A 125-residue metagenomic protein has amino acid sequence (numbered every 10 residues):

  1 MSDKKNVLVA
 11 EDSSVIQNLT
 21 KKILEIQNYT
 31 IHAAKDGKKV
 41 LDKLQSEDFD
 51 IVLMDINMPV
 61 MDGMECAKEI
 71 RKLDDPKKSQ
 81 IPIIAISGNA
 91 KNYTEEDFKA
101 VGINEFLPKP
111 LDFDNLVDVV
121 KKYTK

Functional and structural regions predicted by a protein language model:
E11: Conserved acidic carboxylate
N18-I26: Charged docking surfaces used in two-component/phosphorelay signaling
A33-D42, G63-C66: Helix N-cap/capping motif at the beta->alpha junctions
E47-L53: Active-site beta3 strand of CheY-like receiver
M58-M61: Receiver (REC) domain active-site loop signature in two-component systems and cognate sites in sensor histidine kinases
E65, A90-E105, D118: Alpha4 helix (beta4-alpha4-beta5 surface) of REC/receiver domains from two-component response regulators
I84-I86: Hydrophobic/aromatic residues positioned on beta-strands within the core alpha/beta folds
L111-V120: C-terminal output helix
